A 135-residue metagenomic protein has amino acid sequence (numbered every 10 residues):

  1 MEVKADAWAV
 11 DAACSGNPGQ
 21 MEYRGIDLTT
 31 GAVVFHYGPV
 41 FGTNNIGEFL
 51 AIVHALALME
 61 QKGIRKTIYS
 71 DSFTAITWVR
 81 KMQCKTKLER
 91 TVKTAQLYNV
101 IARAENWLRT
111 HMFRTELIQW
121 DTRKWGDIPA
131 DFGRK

Functional and structural regions predicted by a protein language model:
M1, R134-K135: Short intrinsically disordered terminal tails
M1-I46, A57-L58: RNase H-like nuclease fold core
C14-N17, L56-R134: RNase H catalytic domain
V34-F35, I52-H54, T94-A95: Short, charged/polar low-complexity linear motifs in solvent-exposed/disordered segments
N44-F49, L97: Short, charged, low-complexity patches
